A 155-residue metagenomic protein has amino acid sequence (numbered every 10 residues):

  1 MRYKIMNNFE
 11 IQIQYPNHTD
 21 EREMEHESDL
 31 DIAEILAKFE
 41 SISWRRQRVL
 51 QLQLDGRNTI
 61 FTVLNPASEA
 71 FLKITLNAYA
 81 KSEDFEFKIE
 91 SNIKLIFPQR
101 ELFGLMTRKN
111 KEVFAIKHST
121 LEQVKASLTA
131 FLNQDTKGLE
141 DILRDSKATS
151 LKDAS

Functional and structural regions predicted by a protein language model:
M1-K4, D153-S155: Polar low-complexity intrinsically disordered regions
R2-F71: Negatively charged, low-complexity tracts enriched in Asp/Glu with abundant Ser/Thr
Y3-H26, E69-S119, A126: Intrinsically disordered, low-complexity regulatory segments enriched in Ser/Thr/Pro and charged residues
D31-F39, M106-L143: Ampiphathic alpha-helical segments that act as solvent-exposed interaction surfaces
S41-I42, S91-N92, N133: Short, surface-exposed secondary-structure junctions/capping segments
I42-R46, D135, S150: Short, flexible helical or helix-coil boundary motifs
L52, R100, R108, L151-A154: Compositionally biased, low-complexity repeat tracts
E140-S155: Short, highly charged C-terminal tails/helix-capping segments
